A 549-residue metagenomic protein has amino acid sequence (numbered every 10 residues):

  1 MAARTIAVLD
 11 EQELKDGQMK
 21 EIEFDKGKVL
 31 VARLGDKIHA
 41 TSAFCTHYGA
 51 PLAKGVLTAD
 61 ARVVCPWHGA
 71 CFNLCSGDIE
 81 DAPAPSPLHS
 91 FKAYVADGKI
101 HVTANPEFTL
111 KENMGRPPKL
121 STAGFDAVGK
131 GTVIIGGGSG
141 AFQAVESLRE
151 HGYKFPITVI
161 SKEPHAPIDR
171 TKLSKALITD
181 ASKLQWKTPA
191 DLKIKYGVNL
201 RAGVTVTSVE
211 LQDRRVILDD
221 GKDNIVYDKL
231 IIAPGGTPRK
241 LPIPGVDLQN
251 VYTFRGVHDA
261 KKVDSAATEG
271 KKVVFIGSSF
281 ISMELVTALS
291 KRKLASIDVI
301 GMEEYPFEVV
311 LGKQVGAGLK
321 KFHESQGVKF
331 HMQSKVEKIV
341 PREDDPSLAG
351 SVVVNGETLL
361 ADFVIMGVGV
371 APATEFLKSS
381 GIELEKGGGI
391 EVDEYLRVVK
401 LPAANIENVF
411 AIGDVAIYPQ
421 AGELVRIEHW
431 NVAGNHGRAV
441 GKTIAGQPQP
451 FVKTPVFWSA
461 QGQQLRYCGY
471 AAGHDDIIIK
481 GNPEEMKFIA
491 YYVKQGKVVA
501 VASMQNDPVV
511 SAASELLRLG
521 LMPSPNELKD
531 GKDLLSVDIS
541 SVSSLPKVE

Functional and structural regions predicted by a protein language model:
M1-T58, Y94-E107: N-terminal pre-ligand scaffold of iron-sulfur
F24, K154, T158, K187 (+4 more regions): A Rossmann-like FAD-binding core segment of flavoenzymes
P66, C75-K99, A104-V133, S147 (+8 more regions): FAD-binding core/adjacent interface of flavoenzyme oxidoreductases
A127-N199, A288-K313, A512: Beta1-alpha1 glycine-rich phosphate/pyrophosphate-binding loop at the start of Rossmann-like nucleotide-binding domains
V128-V133, I406-N408, V415-S511, E515: Mid-to-C-terminal Rossmann-like scaffold of FAD/NAD(P)H-dependent oxidoreductases
G136-S139, R255-G256, G277-S279: Glycine-rich Rossmann-fold phosphate-binding loop(s) that bind the pyrophosphate of adenine dinucleotide cofactors
D247-T268, S351, N355-N435, A439 (+1 more regions): FAD-site-proximal beta/loop scaffold in flavoenzymes
P523-E549: Cysteine/selenocysteine-centered motifs that mediate thiol-based redox chemistry or coordinate metal-sulfur cofactors
